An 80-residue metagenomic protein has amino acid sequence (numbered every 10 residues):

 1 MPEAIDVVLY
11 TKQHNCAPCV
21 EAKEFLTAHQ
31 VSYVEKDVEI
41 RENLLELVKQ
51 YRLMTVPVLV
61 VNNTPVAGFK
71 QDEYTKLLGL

Functional and structural regions predicted by a protein language model:
M1-H29: Local sequence-structure signature of Cys/Sec-based thiol-disulfide redox active-site neighborhoods
D6-V8, S32-Y33, N63-P65: Short active-site oxyanion
T11, V31-L44, L53: Thiol-based oxidoreductase modules, predominantly thioredoxin-like and allied folds used for disulfide exchange
H14, E39, V66: Glycine-/small-residue-rich active-site loops that bind phosphorylated ligands and cofactors
L44-V48, T55-V58: BRCT (BRCA1 C-terminal) domain core and associated BRCT-interaction motifs
V56-A67: A short, hydrophobic beta-strand/beta-hairpin element that forms part of a small beta-sheet core
Q71: ATP/adenylate-binding site constellation spanning eukaryotic-like Ser/Thr protein kinases, ABC-transporter
T75-L80: Thiol-/selenol-based redox modules, centered on thioredoxin-like and closely related oxidoreductase domains
